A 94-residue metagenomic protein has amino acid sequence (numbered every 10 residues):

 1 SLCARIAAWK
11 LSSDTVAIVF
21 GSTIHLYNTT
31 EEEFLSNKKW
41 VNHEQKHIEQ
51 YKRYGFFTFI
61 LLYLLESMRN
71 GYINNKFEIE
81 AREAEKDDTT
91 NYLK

Functional and structural regions predicted by a protein language model:
S1-I24, R82, D87, N91-L93: Auxiliary, metal-adjacent structural segments of Zn-dependent hydrolase domains
L2-R5, E32, K52: Polar/charged alpha-helical tracts
K10-S13, L35, Y51-E80: Post-HEXXH active-site segment of zinc metalloproteases
V16-A17, T23-V41: Short pre-active-site segment immediately N-terminal to the catalytic Zn-binding motif
N28, E49-Q50, E85: Activation segment
K39-Y51, A81: Active-site recognition of the HExxH zinc-binding catalytic motif
L61, L93-K94: Short, hydrophobic secondary-structure boundary micro-motifs
